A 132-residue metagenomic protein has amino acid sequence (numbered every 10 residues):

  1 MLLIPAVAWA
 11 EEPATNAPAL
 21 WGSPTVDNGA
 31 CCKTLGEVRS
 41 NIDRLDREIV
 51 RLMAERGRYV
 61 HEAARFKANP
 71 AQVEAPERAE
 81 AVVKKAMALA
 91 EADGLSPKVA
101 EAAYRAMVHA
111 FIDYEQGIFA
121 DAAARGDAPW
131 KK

Functional and structural regions predicted by a protein language model:
M1-A6: Bacterial N-terminal signal peptides
A8-K132: Domain-level signature for soluble enzymes in the chorismate/prephenate branch of the shikimate pathway
